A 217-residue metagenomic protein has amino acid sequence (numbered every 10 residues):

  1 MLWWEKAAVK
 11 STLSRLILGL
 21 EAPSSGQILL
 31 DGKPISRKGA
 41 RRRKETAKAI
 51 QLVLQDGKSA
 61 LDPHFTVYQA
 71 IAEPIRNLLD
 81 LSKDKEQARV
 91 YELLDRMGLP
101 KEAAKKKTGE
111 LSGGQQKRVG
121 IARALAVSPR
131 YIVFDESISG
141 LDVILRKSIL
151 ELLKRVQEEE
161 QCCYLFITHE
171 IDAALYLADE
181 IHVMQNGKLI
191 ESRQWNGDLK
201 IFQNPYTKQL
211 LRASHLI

Functional and structural regions predicted by a protein language model:
L18: Helix-to-loop junction immediately C-terminal to a conserved catalytic motif
G26-R37, T46, E191: Conserved ABC transporter NBD signature motif
I35-Q51, Q69, N77, D198-F202: ABC ATPase NBD coupling module
V53, L199-I217: C-terminal boundary and immediately downstream tail of ABC-type ATPase nucleotide-binding domains
K85-E102: Conserved ABC ATPase "signature" region
K107-L111, Q115: Conserved ABC ATPase signature
A174-Y176: A short, surface-exposed alpha-helical micro-motif characterized by mixed small hydrophobic and charged/polar residues
